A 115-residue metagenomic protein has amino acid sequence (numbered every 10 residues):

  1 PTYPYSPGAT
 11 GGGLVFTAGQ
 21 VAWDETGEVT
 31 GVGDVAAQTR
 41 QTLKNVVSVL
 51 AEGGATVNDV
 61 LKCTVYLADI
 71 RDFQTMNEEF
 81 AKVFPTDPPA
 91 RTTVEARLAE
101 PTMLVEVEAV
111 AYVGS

Functional and structural regions predicted by a protein language model:
P1-S115: Short, polar/acidic, helix-capping and beta-turn segments at strand->helix junctions that line the mouths
